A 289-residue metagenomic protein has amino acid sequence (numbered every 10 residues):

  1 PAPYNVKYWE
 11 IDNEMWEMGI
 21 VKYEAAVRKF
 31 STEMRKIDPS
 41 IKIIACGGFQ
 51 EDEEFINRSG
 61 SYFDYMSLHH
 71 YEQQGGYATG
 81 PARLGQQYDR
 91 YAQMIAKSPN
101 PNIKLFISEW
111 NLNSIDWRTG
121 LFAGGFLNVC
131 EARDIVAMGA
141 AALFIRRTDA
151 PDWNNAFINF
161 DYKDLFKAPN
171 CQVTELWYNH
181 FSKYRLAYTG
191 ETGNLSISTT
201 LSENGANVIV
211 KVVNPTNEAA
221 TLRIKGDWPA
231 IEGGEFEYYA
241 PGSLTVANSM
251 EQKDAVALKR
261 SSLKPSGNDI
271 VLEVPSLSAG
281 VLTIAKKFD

Functional and structural regions predicted by a protein language model:
P1-N13: Aromatic- and acidic-residue-enriched carbohydrate-binding clefts of CAZyme catalytic domains
W9, M66, E109, G139 (+3 more regions): Conserved, mostly hydrophobic/aromatic
N13, S108, V213: Active-site flanking residues adjacent to catalytic metal/cofactor-binding acidic residues
G19-F126, R133-I135, N194, T221: Noncatalytic carbohydrate-binding groove/subsite architecture in carbohydrate-active enzymes
F106-E175, N179-A206: Aromatic/acidic polysaccharide-binding cleft in carbohydrate-active enzymes
N194-A230, E235-F236, P241, S278-T283: Carbohydrate-binding surface patches
P229-V274: Acidic, Ser/Thr/Pro-rich beta/coil linker or hinge segments at domain junctions
